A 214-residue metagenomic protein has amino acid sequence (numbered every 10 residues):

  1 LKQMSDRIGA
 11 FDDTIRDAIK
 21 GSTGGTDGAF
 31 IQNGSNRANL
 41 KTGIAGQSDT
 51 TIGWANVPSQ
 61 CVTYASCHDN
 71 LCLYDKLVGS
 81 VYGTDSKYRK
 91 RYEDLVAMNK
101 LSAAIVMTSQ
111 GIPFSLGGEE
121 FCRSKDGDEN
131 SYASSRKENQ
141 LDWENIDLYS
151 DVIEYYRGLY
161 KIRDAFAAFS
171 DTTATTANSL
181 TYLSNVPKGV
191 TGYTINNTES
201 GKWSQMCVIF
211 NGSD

Functional and structural regions predicted by a protein language model:
L1-G117, F121, A174, P187 (+2 more regions): Conserved alpha/beta catalytic core and glycan-binding cleft of carbohydrate-active enzymes
D75, D126-S131: Cytochrome P450 core scaffold surrounding the K-helix E-X-X-R motif and the conserved "meander" helix-loop region
Y82-R89, K137-N145: Glycine- and acidic
T108-D128, Q140, E144-M206, G212: Glycan-recognition and catalytic regions of carbohydrate-active enzymes
